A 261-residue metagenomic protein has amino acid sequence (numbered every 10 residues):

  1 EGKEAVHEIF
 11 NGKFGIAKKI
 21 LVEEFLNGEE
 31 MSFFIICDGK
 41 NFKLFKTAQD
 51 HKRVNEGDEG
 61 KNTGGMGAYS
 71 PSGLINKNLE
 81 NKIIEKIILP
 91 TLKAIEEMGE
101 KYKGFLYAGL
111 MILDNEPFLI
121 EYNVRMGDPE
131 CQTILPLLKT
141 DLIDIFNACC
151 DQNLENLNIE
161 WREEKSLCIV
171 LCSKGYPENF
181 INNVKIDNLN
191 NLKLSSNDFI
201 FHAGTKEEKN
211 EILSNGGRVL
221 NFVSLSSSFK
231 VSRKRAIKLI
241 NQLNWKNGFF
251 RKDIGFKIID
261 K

Functional and structural regions predicted by a protein language model:
E1-C131: Internal nucleotide-binding/catalytic subdomain
I20-L26, A48, F199-T205, G248-F249 (+1 more regions): Beta-strand->loop->alpha-helix junctions that form or flank phosphate-binding loops in nucleotide-handling enzymes
E23, L44, W161, S196-D198: Hydrophobic alpha-helical transmembrane segments
I35-C37, L171-S173, S224-S226: Short beta-strand-to-loop capping motifs
N55-G57, N156-N158, T205-I212: Short beta-strand/turn micro-motifs at beta-sheet edges
G64, I169, S232: Residue-level signal for inorganic ion chemistry
I84-L106, N123-S196, E208: Active-site "cap" helix and flanking loop/linker of ATP-utilizing ligase/carboxylase catalytic domains
T205-K209, L213-K261: Generic C-terminus detector
